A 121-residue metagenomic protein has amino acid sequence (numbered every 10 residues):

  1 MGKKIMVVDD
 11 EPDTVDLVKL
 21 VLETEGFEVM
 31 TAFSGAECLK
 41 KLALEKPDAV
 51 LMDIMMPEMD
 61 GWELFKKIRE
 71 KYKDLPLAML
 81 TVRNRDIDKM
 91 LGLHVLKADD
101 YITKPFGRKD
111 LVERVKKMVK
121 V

Functional and structural regions predicted by a protein language model:
P12-M30: Two-component/phosphorelay signaling modules centered on CheY-like receiver
S34-E37, D60-L64: Acidic catalytic/metal-coordinating carboxylates
A43-E45, I68-D74, L96: Conserved phosphotransfer cores of two-component systems
E45-L51: Active-site beta3 strand of CheY-like receiver
M56: Receiver (REC) domain active-site loop signature in two-component systems and cognate sites in sensor histidine kinases
E63, N84-D100, E113: Alpha4 helix (beta4-alpha4-beta5 surface) of REC/receiver domains from two-component response regulators
P105-K116: C-terminal output helix
